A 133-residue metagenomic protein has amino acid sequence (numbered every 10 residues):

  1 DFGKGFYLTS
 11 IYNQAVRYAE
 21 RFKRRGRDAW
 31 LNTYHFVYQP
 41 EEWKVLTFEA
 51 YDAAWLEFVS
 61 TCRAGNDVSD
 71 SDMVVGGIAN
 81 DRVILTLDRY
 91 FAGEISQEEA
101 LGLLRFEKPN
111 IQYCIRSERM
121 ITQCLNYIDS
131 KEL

Functional and structural regions predicted by a protein language model:
D1, V16-R17, R21-L133: Conserved NAD+-utilizing ADP-ribose enzyme module
F2-Y7: A short, exposed loop/beta-hairpin motif centered on an aromatic-Gly-Thr core
